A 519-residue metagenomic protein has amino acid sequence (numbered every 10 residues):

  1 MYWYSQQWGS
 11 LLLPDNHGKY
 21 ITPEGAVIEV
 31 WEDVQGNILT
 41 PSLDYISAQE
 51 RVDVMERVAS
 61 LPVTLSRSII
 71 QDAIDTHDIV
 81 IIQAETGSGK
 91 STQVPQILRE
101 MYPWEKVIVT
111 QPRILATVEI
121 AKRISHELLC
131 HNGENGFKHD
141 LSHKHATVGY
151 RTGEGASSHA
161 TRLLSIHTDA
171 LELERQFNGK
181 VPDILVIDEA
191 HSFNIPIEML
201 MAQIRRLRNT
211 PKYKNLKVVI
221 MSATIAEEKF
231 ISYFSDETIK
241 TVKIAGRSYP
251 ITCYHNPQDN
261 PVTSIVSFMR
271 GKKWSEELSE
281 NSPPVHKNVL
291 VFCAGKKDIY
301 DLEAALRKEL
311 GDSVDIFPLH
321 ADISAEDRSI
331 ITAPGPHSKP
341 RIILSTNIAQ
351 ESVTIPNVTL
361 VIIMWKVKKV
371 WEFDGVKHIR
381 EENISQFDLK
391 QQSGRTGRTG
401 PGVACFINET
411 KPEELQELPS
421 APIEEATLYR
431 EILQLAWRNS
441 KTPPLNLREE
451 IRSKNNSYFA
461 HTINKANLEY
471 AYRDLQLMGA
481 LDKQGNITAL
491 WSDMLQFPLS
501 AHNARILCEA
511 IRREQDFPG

Functional and structural regions predicted by a protein language model:
M1-I506: P-loop NTPase motor module signature
A501-G519: Leucine-rich, amphipathic alpha-helical/linker segments
